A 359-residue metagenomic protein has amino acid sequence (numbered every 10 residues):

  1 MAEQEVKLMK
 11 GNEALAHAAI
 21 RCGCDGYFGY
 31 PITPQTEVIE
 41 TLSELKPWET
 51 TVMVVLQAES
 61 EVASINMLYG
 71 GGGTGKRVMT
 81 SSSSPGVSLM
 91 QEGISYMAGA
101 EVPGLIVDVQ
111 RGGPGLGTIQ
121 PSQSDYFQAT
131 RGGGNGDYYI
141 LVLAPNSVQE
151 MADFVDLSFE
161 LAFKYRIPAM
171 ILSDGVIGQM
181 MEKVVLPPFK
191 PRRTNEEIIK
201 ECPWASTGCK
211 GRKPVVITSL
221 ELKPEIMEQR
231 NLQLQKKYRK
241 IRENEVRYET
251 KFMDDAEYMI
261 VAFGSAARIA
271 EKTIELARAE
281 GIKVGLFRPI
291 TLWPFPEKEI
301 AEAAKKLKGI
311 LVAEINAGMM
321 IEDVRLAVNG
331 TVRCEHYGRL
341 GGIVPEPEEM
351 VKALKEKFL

Functional and structural regions predicted by a protein language model:
K7-E44: N-terminal glycine-rich anion-binding loops that anchor highly charged ligand groups
L8-A14, Q235-Y258, E271: Glycine-/acidic-rich phosphate or pyrophosphate-binding loops and their flanking alpha/beta elements
E37-R131, L141-F163: Thiamine diphosphate
I140-E196, E349-L359: Structural signature of the thiamine diphosphate
R166-T250: Conformationally flexible catalytic loops at phosphate/diphosphate-handling active centers
Y248-K283, F287, W293-E299: Redox- and metal-dependent alpha/beta enzyme cores, enriched for Fe-S-associated oxidoreductases and cofactor-handling
E314-L359: Peripheral docking tails and interdomain loops at the edges of cofactor- or intermediate-handling domains
